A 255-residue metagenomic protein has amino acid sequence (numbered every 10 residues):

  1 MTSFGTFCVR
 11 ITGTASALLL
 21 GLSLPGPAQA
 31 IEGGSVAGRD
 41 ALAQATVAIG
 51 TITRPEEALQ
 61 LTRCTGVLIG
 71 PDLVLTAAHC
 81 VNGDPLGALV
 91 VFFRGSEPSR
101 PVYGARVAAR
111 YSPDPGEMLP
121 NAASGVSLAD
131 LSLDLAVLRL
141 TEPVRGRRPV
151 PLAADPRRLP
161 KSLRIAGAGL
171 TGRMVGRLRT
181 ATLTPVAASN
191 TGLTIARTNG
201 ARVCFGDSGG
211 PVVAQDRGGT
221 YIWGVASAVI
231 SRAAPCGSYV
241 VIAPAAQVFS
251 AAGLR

Functional and structural regions predicted by a protein language model:
M1-C8: N-terminal secretory signal peptides that target proteins for export/translocation
T12-S23: Bacterial N-terminal signal peptides
L24-A30: Sec/Tat signal peptide C-region and signal peptidase I cleavage site
I31-L42, T53-E56, N82, A88-R145: Conserved catalytic-core segment of clan PA serine endopeptidases
R39-A45, I49, T62-R63, L68-N82 (+4 more regions): C-terminal subregion of chymotrypsin/trypsin-like serine protease catalytic domains
Q44, I69-P71, D84-L86, S132-L135 (+2 more regions): Extracytoplasmic
V81, A109-D114, N199-C204, S227-S231: Short, solvent-exposed aromatic-acidic interface loops
L131-R202, A228-A252: Chymotrypsin/trypsin-fold serine protease catalytic domain
